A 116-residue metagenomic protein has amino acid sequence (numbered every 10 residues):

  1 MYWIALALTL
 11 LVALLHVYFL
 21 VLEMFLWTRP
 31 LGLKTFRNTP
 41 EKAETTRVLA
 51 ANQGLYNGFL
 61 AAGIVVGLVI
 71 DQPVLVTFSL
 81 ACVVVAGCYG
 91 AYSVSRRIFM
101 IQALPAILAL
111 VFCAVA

Functional and structural regions predicted by a protein language model:
W3-W27: N-terminal signal-anchor transmembrane alpha helix
M24-T46: Cytosolic, membrane-interface loops and tails of multi-pass inner-membrane proteins
T39-G58, S93: Membrane interfacial helix-start motif at the N-side
Q53-V65, Q102: Core segments of transmembrane alpha-helices that mediate helix-helix packing or line hydrophobic substrate/ligand
G67-A81: Structural signature of hydrophobic alpha-helical transmembrane segments
V69-P73, G87-I98, V115: Membrane-helix boundary connector in multi-pass membrane proteins
P105-A116: Small-residue-rich segments of transmembrane alpha-helices in multi-pass membrane proteins, especially helix faces
